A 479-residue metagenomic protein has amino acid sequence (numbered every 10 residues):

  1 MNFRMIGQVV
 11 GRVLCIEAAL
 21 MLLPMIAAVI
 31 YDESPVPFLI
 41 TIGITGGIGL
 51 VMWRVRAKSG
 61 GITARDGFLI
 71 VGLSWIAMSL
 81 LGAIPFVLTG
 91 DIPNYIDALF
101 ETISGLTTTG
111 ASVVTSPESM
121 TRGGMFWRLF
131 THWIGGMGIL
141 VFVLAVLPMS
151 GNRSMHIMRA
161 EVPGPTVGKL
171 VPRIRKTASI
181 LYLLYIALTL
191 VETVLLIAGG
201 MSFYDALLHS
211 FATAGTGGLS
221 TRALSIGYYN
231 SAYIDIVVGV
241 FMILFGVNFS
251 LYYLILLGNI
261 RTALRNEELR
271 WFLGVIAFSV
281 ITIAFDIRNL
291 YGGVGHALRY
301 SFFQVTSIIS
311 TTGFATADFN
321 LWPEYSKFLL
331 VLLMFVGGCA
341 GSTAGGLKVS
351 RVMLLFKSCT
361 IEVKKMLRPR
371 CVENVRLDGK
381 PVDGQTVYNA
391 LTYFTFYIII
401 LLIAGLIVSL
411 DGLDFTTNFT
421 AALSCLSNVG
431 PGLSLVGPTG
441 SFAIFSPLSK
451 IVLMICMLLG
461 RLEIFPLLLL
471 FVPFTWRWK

Functional and structural regions predicted by a protein language model:
M1-K479: Membrane-proximal intracellular helices of multi-pass ion channels
